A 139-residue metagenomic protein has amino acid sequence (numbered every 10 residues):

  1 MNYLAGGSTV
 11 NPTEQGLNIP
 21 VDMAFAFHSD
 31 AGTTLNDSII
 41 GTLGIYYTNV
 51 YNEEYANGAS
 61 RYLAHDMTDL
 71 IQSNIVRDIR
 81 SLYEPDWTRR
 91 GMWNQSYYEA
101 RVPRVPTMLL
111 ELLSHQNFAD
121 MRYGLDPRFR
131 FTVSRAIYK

Functional and structural regions predicted by a protein language model:
M1-G6, S29, Q72-S81, Y138: Sec-exported extracytoplasmic/periplasmic mature domains
M1-I40: Catalytic-core regions of hydrolytic enzymes
S29-E53, Y83-K139: Active-site-adjacent mobile loop/cap segments within catalytic or ligand-binding domains
A56-N57: Short histidine-centered catalytic/ligand-binding loop motif
S60-W93: Active-site-adjacent substrate-binding region of metalloamidase/peptidase-like peptide-processing proteins
